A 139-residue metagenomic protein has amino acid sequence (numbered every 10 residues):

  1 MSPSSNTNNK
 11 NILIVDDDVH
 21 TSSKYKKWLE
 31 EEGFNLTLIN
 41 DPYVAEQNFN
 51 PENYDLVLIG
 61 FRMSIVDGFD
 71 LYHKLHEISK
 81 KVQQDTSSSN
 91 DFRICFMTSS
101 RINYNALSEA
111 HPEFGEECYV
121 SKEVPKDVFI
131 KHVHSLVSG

Functional and structural regions predicted by a protein language model:
M1-N11, T86-D91, P125-G139: Non-catalytic signal-transmission and effector/linker regions of two-component phosphorelay proteins
D16: Conserved acidic carboxylate
S22, S64: The feature encodes the CheY-like receiver
S23-E31: Charged docking surfaces used in two-component/phosphorelay signaling
L38-L56: Acidic, metal-coordinating helix/loop segments flanking the phosphotransfer/catalytic sites of two-component signaling
N40-D41, D67-L75: Acidic catalytic/metal-coordinating carboxylates
G60: Active-site residues of response regulator receiver
D70, N90, S100-S121, K126-K131: Alpha4 helix (beta4-alpha4-beta5 surface) of REC/receiver domains from two-component response regulators
